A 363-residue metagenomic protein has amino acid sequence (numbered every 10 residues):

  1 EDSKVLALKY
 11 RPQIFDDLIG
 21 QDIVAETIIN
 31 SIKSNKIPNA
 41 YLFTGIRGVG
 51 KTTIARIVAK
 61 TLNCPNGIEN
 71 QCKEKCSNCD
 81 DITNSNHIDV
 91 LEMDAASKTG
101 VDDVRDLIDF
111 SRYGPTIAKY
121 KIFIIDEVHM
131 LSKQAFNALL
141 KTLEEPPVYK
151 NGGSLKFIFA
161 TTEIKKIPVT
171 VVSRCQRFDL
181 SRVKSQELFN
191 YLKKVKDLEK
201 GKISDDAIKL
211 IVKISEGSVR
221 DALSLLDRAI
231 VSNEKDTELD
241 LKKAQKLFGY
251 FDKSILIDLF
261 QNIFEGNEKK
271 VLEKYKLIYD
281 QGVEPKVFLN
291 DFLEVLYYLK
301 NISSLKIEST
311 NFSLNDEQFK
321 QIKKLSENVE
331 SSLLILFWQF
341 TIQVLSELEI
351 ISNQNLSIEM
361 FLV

Functional and structural regions predicted by a protein language model:
E1-R177, Q186-E187, V195: P-loop/Walker A NTP-binding region and its immediately flanking N-terminal helices in P-loop NTPase folds
K60, N84-I88, K119, K150 (+3 more regions): Extended, largely alpha-helical regulatory/partner-binding modules appended to the mid-to-C-terminal parts
